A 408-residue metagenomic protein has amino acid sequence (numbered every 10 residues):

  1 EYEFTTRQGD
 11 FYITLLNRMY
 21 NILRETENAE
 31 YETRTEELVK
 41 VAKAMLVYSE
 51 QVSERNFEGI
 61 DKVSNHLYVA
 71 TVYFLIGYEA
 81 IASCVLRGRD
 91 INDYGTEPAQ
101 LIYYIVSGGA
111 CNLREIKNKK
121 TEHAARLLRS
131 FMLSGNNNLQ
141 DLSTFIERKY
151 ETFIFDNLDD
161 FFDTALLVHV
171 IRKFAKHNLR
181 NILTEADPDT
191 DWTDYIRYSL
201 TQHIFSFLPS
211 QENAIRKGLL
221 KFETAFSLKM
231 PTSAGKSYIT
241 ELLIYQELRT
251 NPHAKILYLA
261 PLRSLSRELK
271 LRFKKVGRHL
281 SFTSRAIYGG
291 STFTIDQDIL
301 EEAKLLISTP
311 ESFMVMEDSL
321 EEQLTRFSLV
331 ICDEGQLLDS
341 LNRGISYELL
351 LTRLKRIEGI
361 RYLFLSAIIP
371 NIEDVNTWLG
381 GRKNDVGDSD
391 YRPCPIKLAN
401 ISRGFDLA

Functional and structural regions predicted by a protein language model:
E1-A408: N-terminal helicase ATP-binding lobe
